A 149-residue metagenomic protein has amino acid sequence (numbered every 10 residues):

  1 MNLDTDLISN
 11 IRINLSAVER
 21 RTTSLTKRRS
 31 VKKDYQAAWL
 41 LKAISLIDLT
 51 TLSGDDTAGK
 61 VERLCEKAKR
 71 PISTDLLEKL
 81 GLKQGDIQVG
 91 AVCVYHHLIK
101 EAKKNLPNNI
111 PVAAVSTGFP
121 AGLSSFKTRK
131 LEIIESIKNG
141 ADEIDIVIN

Functional and structural regions predicted by a protein language model:
M1-S45: Charged, compositionally biased N-terminal leader segments and the immediate start of the first structured element
D34-I44, D55-I87, H96-N149: Alpha/beta enzyme core
L52: A short, histidine- and acid-enriched strand-loop-helix "catalytic/donor-clamping" loop that lines the nucleotide-sugar
V92: Conserved phosphate/pyrophosphate-binding and hydrolysis machinery centered on Walker-type P-loop NTPases, extending
